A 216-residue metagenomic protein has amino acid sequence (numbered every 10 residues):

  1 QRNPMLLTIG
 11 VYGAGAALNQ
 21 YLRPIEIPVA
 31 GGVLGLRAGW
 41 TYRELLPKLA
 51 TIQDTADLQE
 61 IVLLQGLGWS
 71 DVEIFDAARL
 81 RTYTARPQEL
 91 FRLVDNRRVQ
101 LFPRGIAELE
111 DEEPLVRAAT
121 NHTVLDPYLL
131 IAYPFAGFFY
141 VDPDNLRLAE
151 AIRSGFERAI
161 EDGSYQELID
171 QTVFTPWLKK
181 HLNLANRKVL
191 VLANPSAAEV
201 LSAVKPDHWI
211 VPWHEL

Functional and structural regions predicted by a protein language model:
Q1-D57: Acidic, polar ligand-binding/catalytic clefts
Q1-T8, A77, Q88-A107: Short helices/loops that flank or line small-molecule/ion binding pockets
L7-Y21, F102-N121: A ligand-binding cleft/hinge motif common to bilobed small-molecule-binding domains
G13-A16, L46, G68-V72, A107-E110 (+1 more regions): Solvent-exposed loop/turn segments at secondary-structure junctions within structured extracellular/periplasmic domains
G31-A38, P114-R153, T175-V200, V204-W213: Periplasmic-binding protein-like
T41-R79, A85, L90-F91: Bilobed "Venus flytrap"/periplasmic-binding protein-like clamshell domains and structurally analogous long
V62-W69, A85-Q88, P103, D142-R147 (+2 more regions): Soluble non-cytosolic domains of exported or imported proteins
R158-V173: Periplasmic-binding protein-like
